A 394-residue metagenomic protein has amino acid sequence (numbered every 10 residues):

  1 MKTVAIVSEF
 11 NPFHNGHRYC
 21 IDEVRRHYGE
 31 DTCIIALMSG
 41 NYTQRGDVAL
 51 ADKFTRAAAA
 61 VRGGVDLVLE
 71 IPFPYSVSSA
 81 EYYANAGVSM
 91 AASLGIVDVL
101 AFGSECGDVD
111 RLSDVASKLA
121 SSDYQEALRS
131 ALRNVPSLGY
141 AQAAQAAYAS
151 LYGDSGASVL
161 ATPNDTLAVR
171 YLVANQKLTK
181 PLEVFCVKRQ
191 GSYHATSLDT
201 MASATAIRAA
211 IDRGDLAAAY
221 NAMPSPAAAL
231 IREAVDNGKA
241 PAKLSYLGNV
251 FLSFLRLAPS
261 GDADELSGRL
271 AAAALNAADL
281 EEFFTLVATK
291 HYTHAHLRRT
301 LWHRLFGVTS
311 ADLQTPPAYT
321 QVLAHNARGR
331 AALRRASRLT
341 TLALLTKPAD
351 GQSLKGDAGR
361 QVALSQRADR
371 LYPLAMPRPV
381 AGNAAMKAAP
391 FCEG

Functional and structural regions predicted by a protein language model:
M1-R56: N-terminal catalytic cores of NTP/NDP-binding nucleotidyl/phosphoryl-transfer enzymes
I6-V7, L37-M38, L69-I71, F185-V187: Short beta-strands and strand-loop turn motifs
R25, A57-V61, V173-Q176, R208: Class I S-adenosyl-L-methionine
E30, G64, G95-I96: Short loop/turn motifs at secondary-structure junctions
A57-P72: A glycine-rich helix N-cap at a beta->alpha junction
I71-G394: Active-site cores that bind ATP or allylic diphosphates and position pyrophosphate for catalysis
